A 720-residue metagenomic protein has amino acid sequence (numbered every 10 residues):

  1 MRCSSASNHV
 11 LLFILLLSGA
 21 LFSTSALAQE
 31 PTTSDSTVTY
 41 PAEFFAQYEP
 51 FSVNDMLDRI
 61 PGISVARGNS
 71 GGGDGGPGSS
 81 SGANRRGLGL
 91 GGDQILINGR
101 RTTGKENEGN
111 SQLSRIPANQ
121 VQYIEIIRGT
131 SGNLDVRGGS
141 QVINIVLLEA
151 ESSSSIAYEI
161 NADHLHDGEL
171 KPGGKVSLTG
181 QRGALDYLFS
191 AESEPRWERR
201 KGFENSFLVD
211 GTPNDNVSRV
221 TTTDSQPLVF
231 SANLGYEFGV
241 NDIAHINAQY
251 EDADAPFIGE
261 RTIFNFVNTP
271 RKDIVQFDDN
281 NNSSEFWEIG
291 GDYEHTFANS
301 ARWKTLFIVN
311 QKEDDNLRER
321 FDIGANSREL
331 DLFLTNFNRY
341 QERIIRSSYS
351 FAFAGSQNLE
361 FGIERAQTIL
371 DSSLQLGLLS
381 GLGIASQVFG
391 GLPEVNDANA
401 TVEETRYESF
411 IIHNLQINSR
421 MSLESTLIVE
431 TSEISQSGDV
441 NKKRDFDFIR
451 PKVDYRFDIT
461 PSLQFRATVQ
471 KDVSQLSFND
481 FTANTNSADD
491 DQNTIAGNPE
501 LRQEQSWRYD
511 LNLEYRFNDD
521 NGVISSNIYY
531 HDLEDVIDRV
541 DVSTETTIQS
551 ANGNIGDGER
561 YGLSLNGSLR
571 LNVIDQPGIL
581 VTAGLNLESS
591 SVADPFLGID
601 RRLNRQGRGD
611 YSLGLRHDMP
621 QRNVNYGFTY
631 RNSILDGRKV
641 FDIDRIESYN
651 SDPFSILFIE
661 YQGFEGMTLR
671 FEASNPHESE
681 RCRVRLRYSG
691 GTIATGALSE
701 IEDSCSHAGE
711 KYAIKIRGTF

Functional and structural regions predicted by a protein language model:
Q29-P31, N54-K105: Extracytoplasmic beta-strand/coil segments of soluble accessory domains associated with Gram-negative outer-membrane
V53-M56, S81-R86, I95-L96, S111-S114 (+2 more regions): N-terminal periplasmic accessory domains that precede and gate Gram-negative outer-membrane beta-barrel machines
R100-R128: Short acidic/polar hinge/loop motifs at secondary-structure boundaries that mediate gating or recognition
H166-K201, T212-G259, N281-S300, F353: Transmembrane beta-barrel wall of Gram-negative outer-membrane proteins
S231-A253, N280-G438, D458, S526 (+2 more regions): Face-selective signature of the C-terminal outer-membrane beta-barrel domain
D278-F286, N338, A400-V402, V473-S525 (+3 more regions): Outer-membrane beta-barrel signature, preferentially recognizing the C-terminal barrel domain of Gram-negative
Y529-D532, A551-K639: Gram-negative outer-membrane beta-barrel transporters
I634-D636, I659-F720: C-terminal beta-signal and adjacent terminal beta-strands/loops of Gram-negative outer-membrane beta-barrel proteins
